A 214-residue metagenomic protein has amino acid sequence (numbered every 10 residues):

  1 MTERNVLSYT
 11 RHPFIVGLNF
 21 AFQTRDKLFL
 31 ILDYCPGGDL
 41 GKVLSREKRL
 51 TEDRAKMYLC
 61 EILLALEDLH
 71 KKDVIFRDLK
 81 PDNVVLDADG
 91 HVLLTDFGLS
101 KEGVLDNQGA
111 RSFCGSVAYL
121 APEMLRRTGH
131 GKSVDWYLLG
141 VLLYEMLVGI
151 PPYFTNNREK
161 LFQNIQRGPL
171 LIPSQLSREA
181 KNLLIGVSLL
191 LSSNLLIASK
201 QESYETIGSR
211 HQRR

Functional and structural regions predicted by a protein language model:
F20-A21: A short, aromatic-enriched beta-strand patch in the conserved N-lobe beta-sheet of the protein kinase catalytic domain
D26-D39: Conserved short submotifs of the Hanks-type protein kinase catalytic core that shape the nucleotide-binding pocket
G41-L50: AlphaC helix of the protein kinase catalytic domain
Y58-L59: Activation segment signature within eukaryotic-like protein kinase domains
V148-P151: Structural helix C-cap motif within protein kinase domains
